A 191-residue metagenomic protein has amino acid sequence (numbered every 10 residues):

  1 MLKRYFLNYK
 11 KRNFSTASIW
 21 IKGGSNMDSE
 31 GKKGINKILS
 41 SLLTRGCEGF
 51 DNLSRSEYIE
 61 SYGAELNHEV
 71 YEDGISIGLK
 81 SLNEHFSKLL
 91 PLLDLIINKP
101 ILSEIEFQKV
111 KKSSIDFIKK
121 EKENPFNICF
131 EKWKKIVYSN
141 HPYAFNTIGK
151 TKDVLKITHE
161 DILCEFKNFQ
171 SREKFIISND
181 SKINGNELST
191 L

Functional and structural regions predicted by a protein language model:
M1-Y58, G78, P91, C164-L191: His/Glu-rich zincin catalytic helix
S54-L191: Charge-rich, well-structured scaffold segments of protease-associated domains
